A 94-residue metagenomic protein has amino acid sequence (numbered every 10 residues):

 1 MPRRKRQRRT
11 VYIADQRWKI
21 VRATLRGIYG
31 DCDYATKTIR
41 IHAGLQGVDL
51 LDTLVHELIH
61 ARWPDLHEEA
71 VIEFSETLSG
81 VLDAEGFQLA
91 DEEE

Functional and structural regions predicted by a protein language model:
M1-D49, W63-E94: Metalloprotease/metallohydrolase-associated module, dominated by Zn2+-dependent proteases
D52-A61: Active-site recognition of the HExxH zinc-binding catalytic motif
